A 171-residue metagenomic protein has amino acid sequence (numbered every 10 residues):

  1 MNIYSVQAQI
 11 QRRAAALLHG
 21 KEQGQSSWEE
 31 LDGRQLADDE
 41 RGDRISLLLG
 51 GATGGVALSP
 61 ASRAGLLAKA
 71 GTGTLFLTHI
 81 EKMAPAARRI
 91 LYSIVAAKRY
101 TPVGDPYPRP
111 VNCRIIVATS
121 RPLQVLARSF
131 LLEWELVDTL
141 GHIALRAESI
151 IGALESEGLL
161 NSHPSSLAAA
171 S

Functional and structural regions predicted by a protein language model:
M1-A57, G71-T74, E81-K82, I143-S156: Conserved post-Walker A coupling segment in P-loop NTPases
S5-A14, L18-S26, G104-R114, S120-S171: Nucleotide-binding/hydrolysis machinery
G55-L67, H79-E81, A86, V95-N112 (+2 more regions): Conserved Walker
K69, I94, E135, T139: Conserved catalytic core of Hanks-type protein kinase domains
A70, A118: An anion/phosphate-binding loop that grips the pyrophosphate of nucleotide cofactors and donors
T74, Y100, I115-I116: Hydrophobic/aliphatic anchor position in the core parallel beta-sheet of P-loop NTPase nucleotide-binding domains
